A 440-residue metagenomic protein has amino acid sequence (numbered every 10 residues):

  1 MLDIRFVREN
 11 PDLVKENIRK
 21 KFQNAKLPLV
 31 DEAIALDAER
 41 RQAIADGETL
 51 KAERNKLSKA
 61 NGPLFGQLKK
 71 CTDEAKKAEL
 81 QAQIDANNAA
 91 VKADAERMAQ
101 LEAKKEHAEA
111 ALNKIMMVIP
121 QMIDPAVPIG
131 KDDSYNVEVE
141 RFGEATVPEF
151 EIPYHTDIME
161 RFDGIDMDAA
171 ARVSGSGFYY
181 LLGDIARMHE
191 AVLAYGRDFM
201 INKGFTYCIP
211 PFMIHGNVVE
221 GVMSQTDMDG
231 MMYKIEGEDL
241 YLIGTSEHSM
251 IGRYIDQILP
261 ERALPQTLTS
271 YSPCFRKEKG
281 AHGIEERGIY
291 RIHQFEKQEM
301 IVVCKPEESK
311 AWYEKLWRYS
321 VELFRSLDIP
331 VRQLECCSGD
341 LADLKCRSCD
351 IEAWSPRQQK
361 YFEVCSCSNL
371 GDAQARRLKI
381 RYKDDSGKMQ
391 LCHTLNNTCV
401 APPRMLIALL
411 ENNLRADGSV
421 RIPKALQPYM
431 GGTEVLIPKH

Functional and structural regions predicted by a protein language model:
M1-A145, E160, G164: N-terminal alpha-helical targeting/anchoring segments
L27, R141-H440: TRNA-recognition modules of translation machinery and tRNA-sensing kinases, especially anticodon-binding
